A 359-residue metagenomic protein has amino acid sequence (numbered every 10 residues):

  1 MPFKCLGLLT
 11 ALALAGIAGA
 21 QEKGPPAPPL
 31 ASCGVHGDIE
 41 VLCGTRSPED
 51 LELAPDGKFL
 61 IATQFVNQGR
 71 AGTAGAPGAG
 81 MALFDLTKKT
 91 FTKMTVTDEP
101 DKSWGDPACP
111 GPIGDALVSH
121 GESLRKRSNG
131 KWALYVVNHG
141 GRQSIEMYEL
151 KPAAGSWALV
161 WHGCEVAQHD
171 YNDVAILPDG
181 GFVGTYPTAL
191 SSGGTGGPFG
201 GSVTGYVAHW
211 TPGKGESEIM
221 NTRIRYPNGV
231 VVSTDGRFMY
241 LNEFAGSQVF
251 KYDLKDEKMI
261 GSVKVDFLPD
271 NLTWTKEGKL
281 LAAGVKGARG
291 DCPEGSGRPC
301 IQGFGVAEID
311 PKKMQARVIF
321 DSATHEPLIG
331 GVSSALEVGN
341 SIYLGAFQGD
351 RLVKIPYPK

Functional and structural regions predicted by a protein language model:
G24-S47, W104-P107, A316-A323: A short helix->beta-strand "capping" segment at the edge of beta-propeller domains
V41-G44, T95-D98, G111-G114, H162-A167 (+3 more regions): Surface loop/turn motifs at the tips and blade-to-blade linkers of beta-strand repeat domains
S47, P77, V118, G141 (+8 more regions): Beta-rich catalytic cores
A54-D56, R125-G130, I176-D179, T234-D235 (+2 more regions): Residue-level detector of Asp-centered blade-edge/turn motifs that repeat once per structural unit in beta-propeller
A62-A79, V136-V137, G184-V203, A282-I301: Short, conserved, GDST-rich strand-edge loop motifs in beta-rich repeat architectures
A76-S128: Blade-loop segments of beta-propeller domains
D85-K89, L150-A154, W210-K214, D253-E257 (+2 more regions): Short loop/turn segments that connect beta-strands within beta-propeller blades
V265-T324: Loop/turn-rich, solvent-exposed surfaces of beta-rich toroidal or solenoidal domains
